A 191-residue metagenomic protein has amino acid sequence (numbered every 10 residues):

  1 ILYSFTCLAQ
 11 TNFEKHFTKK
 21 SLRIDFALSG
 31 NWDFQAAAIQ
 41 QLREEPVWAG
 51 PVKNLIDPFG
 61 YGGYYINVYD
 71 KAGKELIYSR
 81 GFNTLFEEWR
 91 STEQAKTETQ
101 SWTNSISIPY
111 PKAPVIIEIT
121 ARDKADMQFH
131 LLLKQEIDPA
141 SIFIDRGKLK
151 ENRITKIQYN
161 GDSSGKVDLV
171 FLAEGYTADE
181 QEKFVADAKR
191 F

Functional and structural regions predicted by a protein language model:
I1-F13: Bacterial Sec-dependent N-terminal signal peptides
Q10-N104: N-terminal prosegments of processed precursors
W48-K53, S101-N104, A113-V115, N152-K156 (+1 more regions): Short alpha-helical segments and helix-capping/turn motifs at coil-helix boundaries
Y61-Y65, P114-I116, K166: Exposed beta-strand and adjacent loop surfaces of beta-rich binding modules that mediate intermolecular recognition
Y69-K74, R122-K124, E174: Change "in extracellular beta-sheet-rich domains … of secreted and cell-surface proteins" to "in beta-sheet-rich domains
S79, K124-S141: Edge beta-strands of extracellular beta-sandwich domains
N104-S107, P111-A125: Short, aromatic- and glycine-rich surface loops/edge beta-strands on solvent-exposed regions
S141-F191: Fold-level signature of zinc-dependent metallopeptidase catalytic domains
